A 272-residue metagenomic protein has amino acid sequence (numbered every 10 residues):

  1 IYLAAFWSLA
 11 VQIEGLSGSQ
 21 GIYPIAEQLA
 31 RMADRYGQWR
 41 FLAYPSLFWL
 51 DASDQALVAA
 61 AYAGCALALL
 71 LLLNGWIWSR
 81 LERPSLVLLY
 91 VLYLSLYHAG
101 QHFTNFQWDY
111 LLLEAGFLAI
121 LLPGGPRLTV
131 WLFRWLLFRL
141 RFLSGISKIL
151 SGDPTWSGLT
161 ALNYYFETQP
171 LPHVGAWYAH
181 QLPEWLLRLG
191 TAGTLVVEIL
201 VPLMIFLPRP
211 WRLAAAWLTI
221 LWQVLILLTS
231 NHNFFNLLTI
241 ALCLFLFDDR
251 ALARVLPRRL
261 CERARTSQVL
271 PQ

Functional and structural regions predicted by a protein language model:
I1-Q272: Alpha-helical membrane-anchoring segments
